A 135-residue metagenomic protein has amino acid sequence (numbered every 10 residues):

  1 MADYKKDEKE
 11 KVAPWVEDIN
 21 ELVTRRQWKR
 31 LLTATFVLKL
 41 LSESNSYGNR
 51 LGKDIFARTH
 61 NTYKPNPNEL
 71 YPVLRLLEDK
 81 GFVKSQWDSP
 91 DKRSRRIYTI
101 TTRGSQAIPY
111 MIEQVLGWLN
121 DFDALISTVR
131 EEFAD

Functional and structural regions predicted by a protein language model:
M1-L32: Intrinsically disordered, low-complexity serine/threonine- and proline-rich regulatory segments
K5-E8, Q106-D135: Amphipathic alpha-helical dimerization/coiled-coil segments that flank or bridge DNA-binding/regulatory modules
R25-E69: N-terminal helix-turn-helix DNA-binding core of bacterial DNA-binding proteins
R25-Q27, F82, E132-A134: Short, contiguous hydrophobic alpha-helices characteristic of membrane insertion segments
Y71-L76: Short, hydrophobic-biased segments on the C-terminal half of alpha helices that form "recognition helices"
E78-S94: Beta-hairpin "wing" of winged helix-turn-helix
R93-I112: Basic, amphipathic "hinge/linker" alpha-helix immediately C-terminal to the N-terminal HTH DNA-binding motif
